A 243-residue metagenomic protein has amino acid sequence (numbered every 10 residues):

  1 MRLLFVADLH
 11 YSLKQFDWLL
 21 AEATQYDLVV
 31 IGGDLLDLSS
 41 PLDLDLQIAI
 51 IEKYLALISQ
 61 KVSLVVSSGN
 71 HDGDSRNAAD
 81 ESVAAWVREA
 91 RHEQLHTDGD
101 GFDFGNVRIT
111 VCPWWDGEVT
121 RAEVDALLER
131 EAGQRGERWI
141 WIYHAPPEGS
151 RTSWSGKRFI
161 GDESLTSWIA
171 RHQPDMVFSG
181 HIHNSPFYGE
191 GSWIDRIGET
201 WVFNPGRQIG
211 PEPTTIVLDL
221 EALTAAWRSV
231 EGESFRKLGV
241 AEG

Functional and structural regions predicted by a protein language model:
M1-H10, N106-W115, I140-H144, T200-R207 (+1 more regions): Active-site-proximal beta-strand elements of phosphoester/diester hydrolases
F5-A7, V29-D34, L64-N70, L95-D98 (+3 more regions): Active-site neighborhood of phospho(di)ester-bond hydrolases with catalytic His/Asp-centered motifs
H10-Q15, L36-S40, S67-A78, D100-D103 (+4 more regions): Active-site environment of divalent metal-dependent phosphoester hydrolases
Y11-D103: Core catalytic region of metal-dependent phosphoesterases/phosphodiesterases, especially metallo-beta-lactamase-like
A23-T24, L55-K61, G133-R135, I169-H172 (+1 more regions): Short, conserved loop/helix-junction motifs that constitute active-site signature segments in enzyme catalytic cores
L36-L55, T152-E190: Cap/insert and terminal regions of metallo-dependent hydrolase folds
D72-S167: Conserved catalytic scaffold of divalent metal-dependent phosphoesterases
F102-G105, W168-R171, Y188-G243: Binuclear metal-dependent phosphoesterase catalytic core
